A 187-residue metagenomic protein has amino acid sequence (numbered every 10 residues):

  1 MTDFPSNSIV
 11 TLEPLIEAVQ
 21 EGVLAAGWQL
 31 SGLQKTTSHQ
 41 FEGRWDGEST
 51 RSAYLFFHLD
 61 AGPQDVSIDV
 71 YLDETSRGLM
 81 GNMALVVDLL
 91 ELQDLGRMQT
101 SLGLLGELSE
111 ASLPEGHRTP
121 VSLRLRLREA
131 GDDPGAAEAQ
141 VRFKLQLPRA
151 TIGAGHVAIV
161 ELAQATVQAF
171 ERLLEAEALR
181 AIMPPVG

Functional and structural regions predicted by a protein language model:
T2-S8, L12, K144-G187: Long, solvent-exposed, polar/charged low-complexity segments
N7-G32, A163-V167: Amphipathic alpha-helical segments
V19, F56-L59, G81-L89, A163-T166 (+2 more regions): Extended low-polarity, hydrophobic cluster-rich segments
E21, A25-T36, L108-S122: Short glycine-aromatic motifs
G22-A26, L92, L108-A111, R172-A176 (+1 more regions): Surface-exposed polar/charged interaction patches
L24-M80: Amphipathic, interaction-prone secondary-structure segments
H58-V157: Intrinsically disordered, low-complexity regulatory segments enriched in Ser/Thr/Pro and charged residues
